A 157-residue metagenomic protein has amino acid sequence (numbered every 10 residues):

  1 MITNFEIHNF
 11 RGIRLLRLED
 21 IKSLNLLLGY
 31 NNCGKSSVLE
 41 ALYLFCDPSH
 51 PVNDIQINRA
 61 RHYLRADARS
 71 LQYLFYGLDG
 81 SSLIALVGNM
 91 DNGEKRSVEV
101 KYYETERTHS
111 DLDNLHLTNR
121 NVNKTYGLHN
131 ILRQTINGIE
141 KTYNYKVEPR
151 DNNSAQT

Functional and structural regions predicted by a protein language model:
M1-D47, I57-R59: Pre-Walker A-like glycine/lysine-rich segment at the N-terminus of P-loop NTPase domains
P48-T157: Phosphate-coordinating catalytic segments in nucleotide- and nucleic-acid-processing enzymes
